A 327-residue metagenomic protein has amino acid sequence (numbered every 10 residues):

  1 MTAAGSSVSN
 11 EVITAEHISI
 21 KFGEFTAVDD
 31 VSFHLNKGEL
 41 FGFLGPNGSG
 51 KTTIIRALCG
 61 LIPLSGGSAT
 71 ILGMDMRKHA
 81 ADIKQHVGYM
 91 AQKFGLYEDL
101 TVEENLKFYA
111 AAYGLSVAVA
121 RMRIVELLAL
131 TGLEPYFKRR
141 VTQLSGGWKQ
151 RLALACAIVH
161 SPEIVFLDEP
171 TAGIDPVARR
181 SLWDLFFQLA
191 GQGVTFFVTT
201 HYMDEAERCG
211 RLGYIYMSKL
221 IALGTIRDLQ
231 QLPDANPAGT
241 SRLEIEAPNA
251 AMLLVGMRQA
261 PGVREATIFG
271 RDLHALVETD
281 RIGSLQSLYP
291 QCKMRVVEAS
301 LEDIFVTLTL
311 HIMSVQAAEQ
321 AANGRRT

Functional and structural regions predicted by a protein language model:
A3, R271, L276-T327: C-terminal coupling/interaction segments
G67-D75, D82-I83: Conserved ABC transporter NBD signature motif
D99, R140-L144: Conserved ABC ATPase signature
K107, A111, A118-Y136: Conserved ABC ATPase "signature" region
V165-D168: Catalytic Walker B motif of ABC-type/P-loop ATPase nucleotide-binding domains
D184-V277: ABC transporter nucleotide-binding domain
